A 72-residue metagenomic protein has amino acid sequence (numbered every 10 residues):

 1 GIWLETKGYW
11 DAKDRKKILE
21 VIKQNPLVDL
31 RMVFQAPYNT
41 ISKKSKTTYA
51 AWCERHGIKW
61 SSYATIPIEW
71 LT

Functional and structural regions predicted by a protein language model:
G1-G8, V21: Conserved catalytic cores of phosphodiester-cleaving nucleases, focusing on short active-site segments
I2-W3, N25-V28, T72: Solvent-exposed, well-ordered amphipathic alpha-helical segments that flank/support binding or catalytic loops
L4-K7, R31-P37: Acidic beta-strand-to-loop metal/phosphate-binding motif
Y9-A12, Y38-T40: Short acidic, S/G/P-rich loop/turn micro-motifs used as interaction or catalytic elements
L19-D29, A51-R55: Acidic (Asp/Glu)-rich catalytic clusters
D29-L30, W60: Hydrophobic anchor at the start of a short beta-strand that flanks the dinucleotide cofactor-binding loop
N39-T72: Domain-level recognition of nuclease-like catalytic cores that cleave nucleotide substrates
